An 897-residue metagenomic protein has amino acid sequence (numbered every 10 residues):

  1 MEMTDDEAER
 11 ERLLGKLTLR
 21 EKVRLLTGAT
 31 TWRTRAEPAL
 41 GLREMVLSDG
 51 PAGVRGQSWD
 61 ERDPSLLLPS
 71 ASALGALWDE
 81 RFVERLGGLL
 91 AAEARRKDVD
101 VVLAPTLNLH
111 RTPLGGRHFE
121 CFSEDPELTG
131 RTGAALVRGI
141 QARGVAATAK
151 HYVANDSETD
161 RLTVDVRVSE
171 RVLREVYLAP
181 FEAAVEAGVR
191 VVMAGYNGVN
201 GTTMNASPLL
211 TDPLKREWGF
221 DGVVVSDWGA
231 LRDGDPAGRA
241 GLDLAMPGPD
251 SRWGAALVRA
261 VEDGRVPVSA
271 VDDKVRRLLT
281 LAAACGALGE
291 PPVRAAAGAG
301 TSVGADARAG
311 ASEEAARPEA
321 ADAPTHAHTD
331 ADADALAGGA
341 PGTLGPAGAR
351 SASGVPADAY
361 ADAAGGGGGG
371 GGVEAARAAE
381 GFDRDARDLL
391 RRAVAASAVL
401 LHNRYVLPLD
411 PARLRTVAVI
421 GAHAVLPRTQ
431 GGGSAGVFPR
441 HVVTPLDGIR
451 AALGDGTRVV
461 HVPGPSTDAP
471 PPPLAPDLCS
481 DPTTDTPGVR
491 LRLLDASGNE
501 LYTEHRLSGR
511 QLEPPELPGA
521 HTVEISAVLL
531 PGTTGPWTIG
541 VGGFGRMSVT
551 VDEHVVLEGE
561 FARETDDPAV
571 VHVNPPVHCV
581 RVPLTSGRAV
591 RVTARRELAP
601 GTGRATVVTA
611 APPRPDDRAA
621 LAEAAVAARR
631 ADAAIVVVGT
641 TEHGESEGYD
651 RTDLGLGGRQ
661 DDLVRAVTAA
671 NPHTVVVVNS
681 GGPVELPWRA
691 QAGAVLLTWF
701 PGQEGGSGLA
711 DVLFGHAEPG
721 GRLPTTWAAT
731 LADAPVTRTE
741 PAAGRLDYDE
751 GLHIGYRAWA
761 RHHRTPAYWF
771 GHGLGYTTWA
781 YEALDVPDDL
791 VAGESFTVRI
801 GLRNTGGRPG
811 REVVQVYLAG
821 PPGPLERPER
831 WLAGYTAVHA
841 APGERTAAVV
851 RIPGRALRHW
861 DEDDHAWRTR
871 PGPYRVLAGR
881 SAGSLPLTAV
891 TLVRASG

Functional and structural regions predicted by a protein language model:
M1-R308, S312-E319, D330-D334, G339-E862 (+3 more regions): Glycoside hydrolase catalytic-domain context in secreted enzymes
